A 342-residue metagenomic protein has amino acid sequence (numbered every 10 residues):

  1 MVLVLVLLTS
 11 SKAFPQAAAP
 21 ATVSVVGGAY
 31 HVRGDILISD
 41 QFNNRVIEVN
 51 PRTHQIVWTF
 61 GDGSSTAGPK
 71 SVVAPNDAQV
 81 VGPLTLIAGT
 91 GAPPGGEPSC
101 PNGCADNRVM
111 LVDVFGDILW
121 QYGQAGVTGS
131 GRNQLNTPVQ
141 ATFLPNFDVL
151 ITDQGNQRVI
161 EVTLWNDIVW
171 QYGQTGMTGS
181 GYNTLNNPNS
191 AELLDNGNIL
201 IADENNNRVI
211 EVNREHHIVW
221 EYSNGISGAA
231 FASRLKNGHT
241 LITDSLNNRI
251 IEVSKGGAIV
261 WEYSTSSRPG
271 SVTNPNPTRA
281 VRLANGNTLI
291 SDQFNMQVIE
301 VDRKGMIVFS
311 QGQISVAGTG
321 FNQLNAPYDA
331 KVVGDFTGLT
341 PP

Functional and structural regions predicted by a protein language model:
M1-K12: Bacterial N-terminal signal peptides
Q16-P342: Histidine-/acidic-rich catalytic cores in large beta-rich domains
